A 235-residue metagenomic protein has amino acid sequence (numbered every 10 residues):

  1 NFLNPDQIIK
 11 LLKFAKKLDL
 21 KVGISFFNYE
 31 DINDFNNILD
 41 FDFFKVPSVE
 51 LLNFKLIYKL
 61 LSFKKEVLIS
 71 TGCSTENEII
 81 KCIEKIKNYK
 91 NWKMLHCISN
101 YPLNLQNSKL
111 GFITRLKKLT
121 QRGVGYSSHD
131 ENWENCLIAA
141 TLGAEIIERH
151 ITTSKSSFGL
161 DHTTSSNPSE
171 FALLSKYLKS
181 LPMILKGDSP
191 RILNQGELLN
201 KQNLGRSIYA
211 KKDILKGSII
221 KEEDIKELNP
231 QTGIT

Functional and structural regions predicted by a protein language model:
N1-T235: Catalytic cores and adjacent flexible loops of soluble metabolic enzymes that perform enolate/carbanion chemistry on
